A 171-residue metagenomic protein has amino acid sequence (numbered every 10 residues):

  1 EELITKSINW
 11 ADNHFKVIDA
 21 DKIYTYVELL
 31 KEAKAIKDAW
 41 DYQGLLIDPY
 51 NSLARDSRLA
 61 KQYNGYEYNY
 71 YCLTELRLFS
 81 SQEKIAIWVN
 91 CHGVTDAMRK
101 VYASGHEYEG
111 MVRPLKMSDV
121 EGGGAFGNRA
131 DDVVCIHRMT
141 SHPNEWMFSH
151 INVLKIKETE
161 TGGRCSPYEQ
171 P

Functional and structural regions predicted by a protein language model:
E1-D41, S166: Cytosolic-facing regulatory segments adjacent to core modules
K16-K22, R55-Y68, Y102-R113: Flexible beta-alpha connector loops of hexameric P-loop NTPases
I23, N51, G93-T95: Active-site-proximal loop/turn and secondary-structure-junction residues that shape catalytic pockets, frequently
T25, A54-R55, M98, T161: Conserved protein kinase catalytic core
E28, N64-E67, G122: Acidic, glycine-rich A-domain
W40-Q43, I85: Short coil/turn segments at beta-strand junctions that form active-site/ligand-binding loops
Q43-F79: Helical hairpin unit composed of two closely spaced alpha helices linked by a short loop
C72-P171: Phosphate-binding/switch region of NTP-binding enzymes
